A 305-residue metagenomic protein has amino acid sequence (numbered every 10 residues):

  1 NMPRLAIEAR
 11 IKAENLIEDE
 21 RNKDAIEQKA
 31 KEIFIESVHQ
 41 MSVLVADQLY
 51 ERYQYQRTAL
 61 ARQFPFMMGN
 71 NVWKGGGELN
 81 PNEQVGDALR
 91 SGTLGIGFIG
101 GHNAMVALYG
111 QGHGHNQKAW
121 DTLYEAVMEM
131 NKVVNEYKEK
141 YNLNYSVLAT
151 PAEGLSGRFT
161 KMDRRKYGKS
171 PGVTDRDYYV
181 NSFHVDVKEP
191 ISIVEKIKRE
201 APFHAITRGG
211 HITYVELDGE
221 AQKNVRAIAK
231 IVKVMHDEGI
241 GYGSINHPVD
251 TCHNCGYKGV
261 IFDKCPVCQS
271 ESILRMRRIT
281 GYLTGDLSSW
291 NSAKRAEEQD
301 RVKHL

Functional and structural regions predicted by a protein language model:
N1-L305: Long, C-terminal-biased catalytic regions of enzyme "large/alpha" subunits
